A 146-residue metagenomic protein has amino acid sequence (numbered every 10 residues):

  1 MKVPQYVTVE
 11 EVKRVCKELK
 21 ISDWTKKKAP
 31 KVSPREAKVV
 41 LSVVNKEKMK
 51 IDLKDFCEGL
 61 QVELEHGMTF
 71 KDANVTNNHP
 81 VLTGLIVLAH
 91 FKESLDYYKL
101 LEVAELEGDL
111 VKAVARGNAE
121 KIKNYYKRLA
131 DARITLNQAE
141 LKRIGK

Functional and structural regions predicted by a protein language model:
M1-I21: Intrinsically disordered, low-structural-confidence terminal and linker regions
E11-E18, V39, V43, Y125-R128: Charge-rich, solvent-exposed alpha-helical interaction surfaces
K17, E63-H66, A89-H90: Histidine-centered active-site/metal-ligand motif
W24-T25, K48-K50, K71-T76: Charged, low-complexity interaction regions
V32-F70, V81-T83, E107, Y125: Flexible, glycine-rich loop/tail regions that form catalytic "lids" or insertion modules at the edges of active sites
N74-D109: Amphipathic alpha-helical packing elements
L101-N124: Short linear, low-complexity motifs centered on an aromatic residue
L110-V111, I122-A139, R143: Long amphipathic alpha-helices with heptad-repeat character, especially coiled-coil-forming segments used
